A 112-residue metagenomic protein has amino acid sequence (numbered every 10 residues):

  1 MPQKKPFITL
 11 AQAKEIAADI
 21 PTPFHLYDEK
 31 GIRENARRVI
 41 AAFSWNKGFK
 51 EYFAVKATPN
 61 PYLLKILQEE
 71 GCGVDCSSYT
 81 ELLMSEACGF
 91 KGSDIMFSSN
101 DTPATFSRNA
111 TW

Functional and structural regions predicted by a protein language model:
M1-W112: A charged N-terminal "starter" segment
